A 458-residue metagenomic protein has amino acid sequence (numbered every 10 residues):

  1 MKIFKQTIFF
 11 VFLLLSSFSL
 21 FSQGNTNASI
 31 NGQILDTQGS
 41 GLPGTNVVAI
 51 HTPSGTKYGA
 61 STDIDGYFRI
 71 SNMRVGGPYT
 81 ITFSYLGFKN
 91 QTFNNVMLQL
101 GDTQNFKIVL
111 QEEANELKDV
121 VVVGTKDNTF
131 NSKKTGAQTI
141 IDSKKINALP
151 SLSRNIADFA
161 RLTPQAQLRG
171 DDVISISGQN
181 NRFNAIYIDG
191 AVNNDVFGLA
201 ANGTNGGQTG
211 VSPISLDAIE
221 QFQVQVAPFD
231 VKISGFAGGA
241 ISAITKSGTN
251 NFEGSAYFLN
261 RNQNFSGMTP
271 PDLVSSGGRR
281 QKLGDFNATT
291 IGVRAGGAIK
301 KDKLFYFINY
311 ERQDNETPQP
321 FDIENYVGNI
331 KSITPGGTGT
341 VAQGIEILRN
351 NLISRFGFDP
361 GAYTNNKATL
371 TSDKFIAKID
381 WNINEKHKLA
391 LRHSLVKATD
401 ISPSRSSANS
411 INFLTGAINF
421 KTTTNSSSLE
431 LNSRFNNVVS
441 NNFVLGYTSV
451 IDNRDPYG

Functional and structural regions predicted by a protein language model:
F21-T125: Periplasm-facing N-terminal accessory domains of Gram-negative outer-membrane beta-barrel systems
I34, V122, I176, I186 (+9 more regions): Membrane-embedded beta-strands that build the outer-membrane beta-barrel scaffold
I64, I156, A237, F258-N262 (+7 more regions): Transmembrane beta-barrel architecture of outer-membrane proteins
K89, N94-K107, K118-S247, S275-R279 (+3 more regions): Periplasmic N-terminal accessory/gating domains of Gram-negative outer-membrane beta-barrel systems
I188, V192, R312-R349, V439 (+1 more regions): A surface-exposed, glycine/aromatic-enriched loop/edge motif typical of exported proteins
T204, L216-V224, V231-A240, K246-K331 (+1 more regions): Outer-membrane beta-barrel translocator/receptor signature
G207, G277-Q281, G361-N365, N412-A417 (+2 more regions): Extracellular loop and loop/strand-boundary signature of outer-membrane beta-barrel proteins
S354, T371, I383-G458: Replace "related TpsB outer-membrane translocases also match" with "some related outer-membrane beta-barrels such as
